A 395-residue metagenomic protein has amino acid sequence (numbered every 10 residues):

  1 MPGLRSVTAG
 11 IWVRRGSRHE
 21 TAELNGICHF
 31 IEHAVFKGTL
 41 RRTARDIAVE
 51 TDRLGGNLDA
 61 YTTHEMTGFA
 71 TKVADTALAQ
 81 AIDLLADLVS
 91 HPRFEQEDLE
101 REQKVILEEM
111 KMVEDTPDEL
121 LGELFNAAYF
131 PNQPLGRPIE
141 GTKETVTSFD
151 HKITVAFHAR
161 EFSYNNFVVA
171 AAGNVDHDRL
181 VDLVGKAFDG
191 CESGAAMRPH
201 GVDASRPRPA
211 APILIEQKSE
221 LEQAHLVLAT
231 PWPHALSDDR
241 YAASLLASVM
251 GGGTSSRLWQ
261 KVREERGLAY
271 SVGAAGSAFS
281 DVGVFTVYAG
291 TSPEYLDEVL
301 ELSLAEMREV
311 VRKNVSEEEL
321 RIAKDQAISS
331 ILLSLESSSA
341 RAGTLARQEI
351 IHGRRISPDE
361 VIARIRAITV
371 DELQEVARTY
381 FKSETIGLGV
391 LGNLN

Functional and structural regions predicted by a protein language model:
M1-E20, L40-A79, V113-N165, G190-S237 (+6 more regions): Non-catalytic beta-strand/loop surface segments
G26-T39: Active-site SXXK
F36, V175-D178, F188-G194: Bacterial peptidoglycan biogenesis and beta-lactam-recognition machinery
V49, P92-M110, D176, A196-R208 (+3 more regions): Acidic/histidine-enriched alpha-helical segments
D83-L88, V181-F188, L300-E306: Short amphipathic alpha-helices in soluble, non-transmembrane regions that often serve as interface/regulatory elements
L85, V89, F125, L246 (+1 more regions): Short alpha-helical scaffolding segments that buttress acidic/His motifs in well-ordered protein cores
